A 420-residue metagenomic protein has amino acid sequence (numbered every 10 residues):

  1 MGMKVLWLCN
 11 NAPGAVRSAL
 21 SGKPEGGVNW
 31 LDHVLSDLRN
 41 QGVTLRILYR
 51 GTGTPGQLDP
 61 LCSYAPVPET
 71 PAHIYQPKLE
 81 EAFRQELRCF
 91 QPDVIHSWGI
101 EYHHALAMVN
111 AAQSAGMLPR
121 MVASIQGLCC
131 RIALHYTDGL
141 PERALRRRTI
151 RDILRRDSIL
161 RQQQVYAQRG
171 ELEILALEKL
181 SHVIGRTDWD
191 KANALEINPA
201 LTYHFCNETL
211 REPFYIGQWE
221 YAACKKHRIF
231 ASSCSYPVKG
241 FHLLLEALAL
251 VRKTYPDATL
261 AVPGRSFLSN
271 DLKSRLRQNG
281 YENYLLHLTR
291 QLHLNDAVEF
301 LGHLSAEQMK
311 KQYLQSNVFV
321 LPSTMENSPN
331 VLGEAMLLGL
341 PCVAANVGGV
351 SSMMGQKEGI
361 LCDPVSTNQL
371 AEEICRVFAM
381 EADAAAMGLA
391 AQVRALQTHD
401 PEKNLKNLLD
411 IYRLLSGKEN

Functional and structural regions predicted by a protein language model:
M1-T54, C62, G116-M117: N-terminal subdomain of nucleotide-sugar transferases
L6, E220-K239, L245-L250, L260-P263: Conserved donor-binding/catalytic core segment of Leloir-type glycosyltransferases
H33-V34, C129, L145-H182, A192 (+1 more regions): Membrane-proximal helix-turn-helix segments that form the acceptor-binding/catalytic region of lipid-linked
L87, K311-S316: Short alpha-helical donor nucleotide-sugar binding micro-motif in glycosyltransferases
S274-L304: Nucleotide-activated donor-binding/catalytic signature segment of Leloir-type glycosyltransferases, i.e., the conserved
T324: Aromatic "clamp/platform" in nucleotide-sugar-dependent glycosyltransferases that forms part of the donor/acceptor
P341-A344: Short hydrophobic beta-strand element within catalytic cores of glycosyltransferases and related nucleotide-activated
Q356, I360-T367, R376-E381: Conserved acidic donor-binding segment of nucleotide-sugar-dependent glycosyltransferases
